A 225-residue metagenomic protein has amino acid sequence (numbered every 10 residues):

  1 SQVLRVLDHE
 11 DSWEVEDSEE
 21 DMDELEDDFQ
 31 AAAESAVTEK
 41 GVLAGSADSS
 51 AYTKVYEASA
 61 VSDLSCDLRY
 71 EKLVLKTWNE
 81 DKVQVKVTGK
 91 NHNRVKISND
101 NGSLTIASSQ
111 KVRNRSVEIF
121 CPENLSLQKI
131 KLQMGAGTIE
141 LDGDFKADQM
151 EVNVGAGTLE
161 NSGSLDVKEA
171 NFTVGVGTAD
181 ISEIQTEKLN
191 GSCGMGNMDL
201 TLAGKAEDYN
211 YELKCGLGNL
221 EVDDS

Functional and structural regions predicted by a protein language model:
L4-L7, D21, D28, R69 (+12 more regions): Polar/charged low-complexity regions in secreted precursors and cytosolic/nuclear IDRs
V6-T105, E118-S126, E140-D144, V222: Short linear S-[DN]-x-LW-Φ motif typified by the pepsin-like aspartic protease active-site region
D11, S62, E71, D81 (+9 more regions): Beta-strand-connecting loop/turn residues
K54, L64, N93-V95, V117 (+5 more regions): Residue-level detector of beta-strand structural context in well-folded domains
E57-S59, N124-Q128, F145, L165 (+2 more regions): Edge/loop elements at the starts and ends of beta-strands within beta-rich repeat scaffolds
S109, M150, L159-S225: Short, surface-exposed interaction patches in beta-rich subdomains that mediate adhesion/assembly near membranes
V112-E118, V176: Extracellular beta-strand/beta-solenoid scaffold signature
